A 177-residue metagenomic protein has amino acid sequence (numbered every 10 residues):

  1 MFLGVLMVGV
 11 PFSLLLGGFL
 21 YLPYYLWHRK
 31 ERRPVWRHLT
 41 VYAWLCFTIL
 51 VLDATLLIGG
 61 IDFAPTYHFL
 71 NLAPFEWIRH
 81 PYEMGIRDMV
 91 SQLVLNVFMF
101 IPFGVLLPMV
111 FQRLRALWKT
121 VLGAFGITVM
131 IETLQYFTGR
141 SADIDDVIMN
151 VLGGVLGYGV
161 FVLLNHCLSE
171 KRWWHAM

Functional and structural regions predicted by a protein language model:
M1-I144, V162-M177: Bulky hydrophobic segments
